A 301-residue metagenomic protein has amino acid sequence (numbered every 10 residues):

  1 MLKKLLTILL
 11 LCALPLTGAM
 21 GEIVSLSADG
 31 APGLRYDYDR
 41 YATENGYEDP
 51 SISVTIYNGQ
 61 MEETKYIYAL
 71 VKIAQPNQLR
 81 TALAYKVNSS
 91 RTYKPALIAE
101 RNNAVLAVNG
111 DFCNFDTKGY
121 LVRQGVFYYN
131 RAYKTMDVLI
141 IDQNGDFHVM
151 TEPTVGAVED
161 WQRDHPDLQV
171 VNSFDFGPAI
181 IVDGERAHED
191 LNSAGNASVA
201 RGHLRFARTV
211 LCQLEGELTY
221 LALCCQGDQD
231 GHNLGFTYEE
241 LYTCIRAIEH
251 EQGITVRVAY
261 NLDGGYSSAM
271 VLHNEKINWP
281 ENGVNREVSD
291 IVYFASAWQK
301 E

Functional and structural regions predicted by a protein language model:
K3-I8: Sec-dependent signal peptide recognition, specifically the positively charged N-region followed immediately by
L10, L14-G18: Hydrophobic core
G18, E22-M150: Zymogen propeptides
Q75-N77, L83, G110-F112, P153 (+4 more regions): A mature extracytoplasmic/lumenal domain signature
L83-R91, E152-V158, L223-Q229: Short, solvent-exposed aromatic-acidic interface loops
I98-T117, A179-E185, E251-A259, G265: A short, charged
D111-H203: Active-site-adjacent helix-turn-beta-strand microarchitecture at beta-sheet edges that either contains or buttresses
T117-K134, I140-I141, N196-Q213, T219-E301: Conserved, well-ordered active-site substructure
